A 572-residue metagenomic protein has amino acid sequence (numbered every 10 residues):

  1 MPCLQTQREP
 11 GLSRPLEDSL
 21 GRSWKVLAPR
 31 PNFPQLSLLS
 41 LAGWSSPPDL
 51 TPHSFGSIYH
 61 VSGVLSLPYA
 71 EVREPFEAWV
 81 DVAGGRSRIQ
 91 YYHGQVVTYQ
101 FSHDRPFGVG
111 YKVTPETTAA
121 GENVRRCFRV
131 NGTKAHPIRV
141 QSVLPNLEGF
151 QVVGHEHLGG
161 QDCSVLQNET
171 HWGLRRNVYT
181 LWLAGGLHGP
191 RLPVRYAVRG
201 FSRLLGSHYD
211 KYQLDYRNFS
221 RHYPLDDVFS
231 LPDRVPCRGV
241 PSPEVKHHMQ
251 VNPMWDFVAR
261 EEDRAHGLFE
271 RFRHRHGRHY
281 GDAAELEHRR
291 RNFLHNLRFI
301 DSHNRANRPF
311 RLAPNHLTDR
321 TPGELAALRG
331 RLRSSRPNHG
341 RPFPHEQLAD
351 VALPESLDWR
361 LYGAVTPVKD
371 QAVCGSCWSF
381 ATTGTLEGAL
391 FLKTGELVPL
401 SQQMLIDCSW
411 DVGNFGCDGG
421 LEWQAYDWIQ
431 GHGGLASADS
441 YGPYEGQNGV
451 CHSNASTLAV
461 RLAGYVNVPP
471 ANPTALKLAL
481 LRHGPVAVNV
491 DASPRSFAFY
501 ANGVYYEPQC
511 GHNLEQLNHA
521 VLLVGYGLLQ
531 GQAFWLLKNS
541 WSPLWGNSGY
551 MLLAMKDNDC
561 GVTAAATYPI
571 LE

Functional and structural regions predicted by a protein language model:
C3, W24, F33-R86, T118-R126 (+2 more regions): N-terminal leader/targeting segments and the immediate start of mature chains
L41-L50, N146-G149, L158-G159, W172-L174 (+2 more regions): Non-transmembrane domains of secretory- and envelope-associated proteins
G43-F55, R105-N177: Flexible, processing/modification-adjacent segments and terminal tails in exported/periplasmic/extracellular proteins
V61-S66, S87-Y92, C163-W172, Y196-S202 (+1 more regions): Short beta-strand segments that buttress and anchor functional surface loops
P75-V140, A197-D210: An acidic-aromatic
Y99-G108, R176-A197, S548-T563: A short, surface-exposed beta-strand/turn
S220-E572: Catalytic-core signature of thiol
